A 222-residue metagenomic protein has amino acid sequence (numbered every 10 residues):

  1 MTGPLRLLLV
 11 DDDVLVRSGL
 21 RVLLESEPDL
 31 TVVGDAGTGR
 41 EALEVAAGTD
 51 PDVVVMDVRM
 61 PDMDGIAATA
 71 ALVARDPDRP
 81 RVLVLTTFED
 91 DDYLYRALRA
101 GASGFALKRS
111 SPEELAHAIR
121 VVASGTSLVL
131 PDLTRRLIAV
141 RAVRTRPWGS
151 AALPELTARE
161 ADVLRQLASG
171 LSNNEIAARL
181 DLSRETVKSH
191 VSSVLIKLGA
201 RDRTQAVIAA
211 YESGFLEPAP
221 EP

Functional and structural regions predicted by a protein language model:
T38-E41, M63-A67: Acidic catalytic/metal-coordinating carboxylates
E44, I66-D78: Short amphipathic alpha-helix used as the core "switch/output" element in two-component signaling
T49-V55: Active-site beta3 strand of CheY-like receiver
D57, T86: Active-site residues of response regulator receiver
M60: Receiver (REC) domain active-site loop signature in two-component systems and cognate sites in sensor histidine kinases
L94-R99, G104, K108-A158, D162 (+1 more regions): Short, flexible helix-to-coil linker/hinge segments that flank and couple to helix-turn-helix
G170-Q205: Recognition helix of helix-turn-helix DNA-binding domains
L195-P222: Basic, Lys/Arg-enriched C-terminal extension of HTH/homeodomain DNA-binding domains
